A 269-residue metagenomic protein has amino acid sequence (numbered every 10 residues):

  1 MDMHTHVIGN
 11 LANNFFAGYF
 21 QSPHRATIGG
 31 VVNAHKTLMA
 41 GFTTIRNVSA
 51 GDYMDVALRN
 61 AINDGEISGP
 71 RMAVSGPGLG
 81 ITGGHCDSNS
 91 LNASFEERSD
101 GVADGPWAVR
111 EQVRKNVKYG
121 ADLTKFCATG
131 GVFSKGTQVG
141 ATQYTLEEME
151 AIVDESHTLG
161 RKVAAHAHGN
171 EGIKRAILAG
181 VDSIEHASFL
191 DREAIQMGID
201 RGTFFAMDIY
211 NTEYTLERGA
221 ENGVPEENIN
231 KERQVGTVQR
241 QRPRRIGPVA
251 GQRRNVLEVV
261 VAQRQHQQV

Functional and structural regions predicted by a protein language model:
D2-E66, T82-H85, N92, E147 (+2 more regions): Metal-associated gating/positioning segment near the N- to mid-region
F15-I28, N89-Q112, K162, N230: Active-site mouth loops of central-metabolism enzymes
V31-D55, G69-G78, A121-S134, K162 (+2 more regions): Divalent metal-dependent hydrolysis catalytic cores, especially in the metallo-beta-lactamase
S49-M54, D100-R114, D182-I195, V235: Active-site glycine- and acidic-residue-rich loops that bind and position anionic ligands or nucleotide-like cofactors
V56-E66, A108-A121, L190-F204: Short amphipathic alpha-helices and their capping/turn segments at secondary-structure boundaries
R71, G80-L91, R114: Surface-exposed loop and adjacent secondary-structure segments within mature catalytic domains
T82, C127-Q239: Active-site core of metal-dependent hydrolases
R240-V269: N-terminal low-complexity segments that are often proline-rich with Ser/Thr-Pro
